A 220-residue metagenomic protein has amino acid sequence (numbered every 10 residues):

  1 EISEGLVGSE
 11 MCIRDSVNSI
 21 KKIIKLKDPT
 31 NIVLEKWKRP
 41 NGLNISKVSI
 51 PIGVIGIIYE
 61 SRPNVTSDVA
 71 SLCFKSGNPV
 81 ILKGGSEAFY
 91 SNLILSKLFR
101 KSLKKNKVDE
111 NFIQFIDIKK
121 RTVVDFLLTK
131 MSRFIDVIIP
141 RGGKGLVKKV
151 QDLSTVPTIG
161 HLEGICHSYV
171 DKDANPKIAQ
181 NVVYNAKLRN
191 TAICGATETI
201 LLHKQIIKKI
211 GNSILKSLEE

Functional and structural regions predicted by a protein language model:
E1-I13: Short, small-residue-biased leader/transition segments that mark boundaries at the very start of proteins
V17-K36: Membrane-anchoring hydrophobic helices of lipid-metabolizing enzymes
K22, P40-K47, Q114-S132: A structured beta-alpha segment of the ubiquitous adenosine-cofactor-binding alpha/beta core
T30-S102, N106, S154-G160: Conserved small-residue-rich beta-alpha loop and adjacent elements that most often cradle the phosphate/pyrophosphate
S61-N64, D68-P79, L98, K105 (+1 more regions): ALDH superfamily catalytic-core signature
L82, Q114-D117, I139-G142, T158-H161: General beta-strand structural signal in soluble alpha/beta enzymes
R100-I116, D136: A glycine-rich helix N-cap at a beta->alpha junction
D125-V137, K149-D152: Active-site/ligand-binding-proximal alpha/beta "capping" segment
